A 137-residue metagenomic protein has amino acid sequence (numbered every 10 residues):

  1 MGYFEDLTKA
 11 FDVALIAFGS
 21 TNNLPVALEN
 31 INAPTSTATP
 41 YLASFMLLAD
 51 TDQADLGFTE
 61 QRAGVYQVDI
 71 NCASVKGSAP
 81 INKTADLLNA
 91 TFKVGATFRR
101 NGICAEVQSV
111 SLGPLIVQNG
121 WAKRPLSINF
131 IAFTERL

Functional and structural regions predicted by a protein language model:
M1-F58, K76-A79, K83, A90 (+2 more regions): Small/polar-rich, solvent-exposed N-terminal microdomains that initiate assembly or binding
L15-F18, V65-V68, I81, V107-L112: Solvent-exposed, well-ordered amphipathic alpha-helical segments that flank/support binding or catalytic loops
N22, N89-R136: Acidic-leaning, charged glycine-interspersed low-complexity segments
A49-T51, G64-V68, L88-V94, N129-F130: Short, surface-exposed linear patches
A54-Q61, I116-W121: Short, solvent-exposed beta-strand/turn "edge" segments of beta-rich domains on protein surfaces
E60-K76, A122-F133: Oligomerization/assembly interface segments of phage tail-like spikes and tubes
